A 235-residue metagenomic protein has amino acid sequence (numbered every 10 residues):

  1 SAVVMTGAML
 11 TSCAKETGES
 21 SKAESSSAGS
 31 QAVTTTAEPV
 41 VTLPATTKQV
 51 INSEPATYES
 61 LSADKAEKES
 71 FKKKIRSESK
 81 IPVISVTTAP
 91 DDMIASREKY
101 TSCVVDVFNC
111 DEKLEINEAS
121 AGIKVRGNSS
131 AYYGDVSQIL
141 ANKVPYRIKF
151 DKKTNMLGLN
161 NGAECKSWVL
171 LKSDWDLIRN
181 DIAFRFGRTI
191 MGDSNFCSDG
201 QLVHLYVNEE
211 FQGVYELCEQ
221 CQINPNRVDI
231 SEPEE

Functional and structural regions predicted by a protein language model:
V4-M9, T35, T42: Hydrophobic core
A8-S26: Sec-dependent signal peptide cleavage junction
S20-P39: Long, low-complexity intrinsically disordered segments that are proline/alanine-rich with interleaved serine/threonine
A37-E235: Phosphate-handling architecture centered on phosphoinositide signaling
